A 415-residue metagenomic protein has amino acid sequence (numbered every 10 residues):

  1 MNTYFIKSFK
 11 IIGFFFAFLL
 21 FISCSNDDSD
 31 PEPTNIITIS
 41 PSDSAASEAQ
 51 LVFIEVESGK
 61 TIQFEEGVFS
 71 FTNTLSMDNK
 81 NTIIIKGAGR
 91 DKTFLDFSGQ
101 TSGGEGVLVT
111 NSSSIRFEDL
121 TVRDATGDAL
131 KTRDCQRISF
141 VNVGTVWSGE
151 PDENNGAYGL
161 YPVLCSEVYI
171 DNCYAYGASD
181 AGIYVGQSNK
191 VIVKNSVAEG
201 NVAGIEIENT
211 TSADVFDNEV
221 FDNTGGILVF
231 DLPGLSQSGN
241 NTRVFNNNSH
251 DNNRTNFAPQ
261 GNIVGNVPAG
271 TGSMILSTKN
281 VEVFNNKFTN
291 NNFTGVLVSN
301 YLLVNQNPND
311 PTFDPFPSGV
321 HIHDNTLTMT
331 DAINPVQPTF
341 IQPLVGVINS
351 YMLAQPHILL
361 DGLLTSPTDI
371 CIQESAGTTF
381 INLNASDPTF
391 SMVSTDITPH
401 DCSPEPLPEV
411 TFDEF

Functional and structural regions predicted by a protein language model:
M1-I22: Sec-dependent bacterial lipoprotein signal peptides
A17-I37: Bacterial Sec-dependent N-terminal signal peptides
S29-P31, V304, P308-F415: Acidic, glycine- and Ser/Thr-rich low-complexity intrinsically disordered tracts in extracellular/secreted proteins
P33-S47, N79-T126, G149: Right-handed parallel beta-helix/beta-spiral solenoid domain characteristic of secreted/periplasmic
I37-P41, V52-F71, I83-A88: Glycine-rich repeat segments that build the extracellular carbohydrate-interaction surface of secreted and virion
A49, T72, F97-L108, D124-K131 (+8 more regions): Extracellular beta-strand/beta-solenoid scaffold signature
A49-E55, S70-N79, I85, D96 (+2 more regions): Short, T/G/N/S-enriched strand-turn elements that build extracellular solenoid repeat scaffolds
T82, K86-K92, S113-D124, Q136-G149 (+7 more regions): Right-handed parallel beta-helix
